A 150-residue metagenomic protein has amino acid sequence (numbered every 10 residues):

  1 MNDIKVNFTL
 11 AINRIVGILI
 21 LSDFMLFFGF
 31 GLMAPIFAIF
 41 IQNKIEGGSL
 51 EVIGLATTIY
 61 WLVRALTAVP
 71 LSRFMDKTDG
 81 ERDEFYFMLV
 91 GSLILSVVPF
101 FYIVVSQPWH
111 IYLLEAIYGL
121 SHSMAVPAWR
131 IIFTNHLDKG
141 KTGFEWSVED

Functional and structural regions predicted by a protein language model:
V6-W61: Helix-loop boundary and gating motifs at the non-cytosolic
R14, F101-E115: Helix-loop junctions at membrane interfaces in 12-TM secondary transporters
F30, I117-W129: Core transmembrane helices of Major Facilitator Superfamily
F37, M124-L137: Intracellular juxtamembrane helix-capping segments at the cytosolic ends of symmetry-related transmembrane helices
V52, D83, K141-D150: Cytoplasmic loop-to-transmembrane helix junctions
I59-T67, S121: MFS transmembrane alpha-helix packing/gate-lining sites
T67-R82: Helix-to-loop junctions at the C-terminal end of transmembrane segments in multipass secondary transporters
D83-F100: Structural signature of the two symmetry-related core transmembrane helices
